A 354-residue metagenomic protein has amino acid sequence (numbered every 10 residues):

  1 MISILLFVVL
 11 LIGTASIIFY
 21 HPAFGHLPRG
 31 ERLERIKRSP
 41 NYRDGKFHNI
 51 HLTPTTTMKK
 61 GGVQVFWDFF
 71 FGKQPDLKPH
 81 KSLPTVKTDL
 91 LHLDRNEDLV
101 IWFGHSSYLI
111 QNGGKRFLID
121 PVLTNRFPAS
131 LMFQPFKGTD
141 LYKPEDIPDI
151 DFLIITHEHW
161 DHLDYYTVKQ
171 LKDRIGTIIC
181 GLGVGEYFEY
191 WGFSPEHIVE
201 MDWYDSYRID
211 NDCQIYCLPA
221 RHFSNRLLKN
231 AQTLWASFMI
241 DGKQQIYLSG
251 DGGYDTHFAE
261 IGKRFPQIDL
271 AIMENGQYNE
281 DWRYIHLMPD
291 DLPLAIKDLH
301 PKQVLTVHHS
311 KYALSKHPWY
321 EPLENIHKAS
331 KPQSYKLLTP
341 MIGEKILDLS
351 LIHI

Functional and structural regions predicted by a protein language model:
M1-F127, M132, K143, I240-G250 (+1 more regions): Metallo-beta-lactamase
F7-K37, Y42, F152, T177-E186 (+1 more regions): Cap/insert and terminal regions of metallo-dependent hydrolase folds
R38, M132-C180, H197, P266-I272: Active-site metal-binding motif and surrounding structural segment of the metallo-beta-lactamase
P75-E97, G181-Q244, N325-L349: Metallo-beta-lactamase
S107-Q111, R208-Q267, R283, D290-D291: Catalytic core of the metallo-beta-lactamase
P121-L123, E158, A220-R221, G250-G252 (+2 more regions): Active-site metal-binding loops of divalent metal-dependent hydrolases
L123-D140, N225-K229, N279-I285, A313: Acidic/histidine-rich helix-loop elements that form or flank divalent-metal/phosphate-binding sites at the catalytic
I352-I354: Conserved small/polar residues in nucleotide/adenosyl-binding loops
